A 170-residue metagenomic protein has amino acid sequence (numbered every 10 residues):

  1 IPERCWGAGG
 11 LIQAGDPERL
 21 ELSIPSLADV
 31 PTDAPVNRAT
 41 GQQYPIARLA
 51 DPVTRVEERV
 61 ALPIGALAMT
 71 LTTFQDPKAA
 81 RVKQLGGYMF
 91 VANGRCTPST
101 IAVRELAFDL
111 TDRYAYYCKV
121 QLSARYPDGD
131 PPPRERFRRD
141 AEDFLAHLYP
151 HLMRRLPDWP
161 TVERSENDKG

Functional and structural regions predicted by a protein language model:
I1-D168: A cross-kingdom signal targeting lumenal/periplasmic-facing segments of multi-pass membrane and secretory-pathway
